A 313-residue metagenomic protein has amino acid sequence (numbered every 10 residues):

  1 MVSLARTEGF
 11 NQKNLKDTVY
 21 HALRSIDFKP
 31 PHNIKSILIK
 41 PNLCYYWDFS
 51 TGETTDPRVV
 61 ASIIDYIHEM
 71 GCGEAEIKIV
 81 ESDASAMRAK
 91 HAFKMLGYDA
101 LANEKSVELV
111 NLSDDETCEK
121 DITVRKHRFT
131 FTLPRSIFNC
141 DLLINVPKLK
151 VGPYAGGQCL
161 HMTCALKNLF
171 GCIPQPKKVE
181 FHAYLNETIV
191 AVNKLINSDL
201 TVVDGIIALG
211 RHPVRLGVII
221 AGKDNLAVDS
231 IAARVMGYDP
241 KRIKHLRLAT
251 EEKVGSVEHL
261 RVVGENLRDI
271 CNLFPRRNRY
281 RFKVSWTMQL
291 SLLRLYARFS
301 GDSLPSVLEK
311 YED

Functional and structural regions predicted by a protein language model:
M1-D313: N-terminal and secondary-structure boundary signal
